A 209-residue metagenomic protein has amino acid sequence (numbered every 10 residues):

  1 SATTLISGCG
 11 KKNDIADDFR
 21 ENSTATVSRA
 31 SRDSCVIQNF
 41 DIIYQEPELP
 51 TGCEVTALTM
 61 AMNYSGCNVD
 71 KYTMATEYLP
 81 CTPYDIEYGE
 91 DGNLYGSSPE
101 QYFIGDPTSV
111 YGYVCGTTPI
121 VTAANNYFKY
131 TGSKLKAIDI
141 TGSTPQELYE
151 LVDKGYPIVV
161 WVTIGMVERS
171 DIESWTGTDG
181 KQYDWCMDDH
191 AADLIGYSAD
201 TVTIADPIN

Functional and structural regions predicted by a protein language model:
S1-L5: Hydrophobic core
I6-T118, T122, I164, I172-W185 (+1 more regions): Active-site-adjacent structural segments surrounding the nucleophilic cysteine of cysteine proteases and isopeptidases
D85, T131, I158-V159: Short secondary-structure junctions and interdomain/linker hinges
G105-Q146, E150-D153: Mid-length scaffold segments of soluble, non-membrane domains
T141-A205: Active-site-adjacent substructure of cysteine-protease-like catalytic cores
